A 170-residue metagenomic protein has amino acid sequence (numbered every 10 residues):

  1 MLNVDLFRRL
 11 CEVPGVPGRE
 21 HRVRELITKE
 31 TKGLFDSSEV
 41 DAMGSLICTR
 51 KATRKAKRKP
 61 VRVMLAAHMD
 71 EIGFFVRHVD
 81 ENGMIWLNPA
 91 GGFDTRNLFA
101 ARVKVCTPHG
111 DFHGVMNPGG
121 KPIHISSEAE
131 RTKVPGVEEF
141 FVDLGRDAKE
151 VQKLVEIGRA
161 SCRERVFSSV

Functional and structural regions predicted by a protein language model:
M1-R165: N-terminal hydrophobic/helix-forming segments and targeting peptides
S168-S169: Serine residues within intrinsically disordered or low-complexity segments
